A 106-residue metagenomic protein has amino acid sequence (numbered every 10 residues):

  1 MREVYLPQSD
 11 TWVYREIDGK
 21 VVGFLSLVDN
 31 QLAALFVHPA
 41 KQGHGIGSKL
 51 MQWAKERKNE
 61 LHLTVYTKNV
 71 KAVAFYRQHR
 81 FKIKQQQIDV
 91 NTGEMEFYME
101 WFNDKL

Functional and structural regions predicted by a protein language model:
M1-T11: Active-site rim helix/loop that mediates acceptor-substrate recognition in acyltransferases
D10-G23: Conserved beta-hairpin
D10-W12, A33, G93-M99: Short beta-strand micro-motifs in enzyme catalytic cores
L25-A33: Conserved donor-binding loop and adjoining core beta-sheet/short helix segment in diverse acyl/aminoacyl transferases
L32-Q42, V65-Y66: A short, internal acetyl-CoA/4′-phosphopantetheine-binding micro-motif in the GNAT/acyltransferase core
G43-E56, A74-Q78: Conserved acetyl-CoA-binding loop-helix of GNAT-fold acetyltransferases
E60-H62, Y66-V73, Q78-H79, Q85-L106: C-terminal "cap" of GNAT-fold acetyltransferases
